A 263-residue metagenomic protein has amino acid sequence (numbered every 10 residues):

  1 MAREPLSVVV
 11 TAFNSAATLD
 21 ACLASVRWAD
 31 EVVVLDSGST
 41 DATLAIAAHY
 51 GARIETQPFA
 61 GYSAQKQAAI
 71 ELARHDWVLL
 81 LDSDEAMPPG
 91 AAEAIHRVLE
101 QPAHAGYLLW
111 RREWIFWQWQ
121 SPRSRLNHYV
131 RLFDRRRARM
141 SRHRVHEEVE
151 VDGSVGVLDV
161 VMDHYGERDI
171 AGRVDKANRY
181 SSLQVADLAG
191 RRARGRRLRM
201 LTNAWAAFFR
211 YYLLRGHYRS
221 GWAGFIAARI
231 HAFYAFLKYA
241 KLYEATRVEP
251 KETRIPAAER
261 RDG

Functional and structural regions predicted by a protein language model:
P5-S7, E31: Cell-envelope/extracellular polymer assembly enzymes that use nucleotide-activated donors
V9-W28: Short, well-formed alpha-helical segments that are part of the catalytic scaffolds of diverse glycosyltransferases
A17-D20, D41-Y50, G90-A91: Acidic helix N-cap motif at the loop->helix transition within catalytic regions of sugar-transfer enzymes
S25, D36-A45, D82: A conserved acidic beta->alpha catalytic loop
W28, H49-G51, H128, V151: Short, structured coil segments at secondary-structure junctions
S37, Q57, H75, D82-E85 (+2 more regions): Short acidic donor-binding/metal-coordinating loop in glycosyltransferase active sites
L44-L72: Conserved donor nucleotide-binding strand/loop of the catalytic core
I70, W77, P88-E249, P256-G263: Catalytic-site signature of metal-activated, phosphate-bearing donor transferases, centered on the GT-A/GT-A-like
